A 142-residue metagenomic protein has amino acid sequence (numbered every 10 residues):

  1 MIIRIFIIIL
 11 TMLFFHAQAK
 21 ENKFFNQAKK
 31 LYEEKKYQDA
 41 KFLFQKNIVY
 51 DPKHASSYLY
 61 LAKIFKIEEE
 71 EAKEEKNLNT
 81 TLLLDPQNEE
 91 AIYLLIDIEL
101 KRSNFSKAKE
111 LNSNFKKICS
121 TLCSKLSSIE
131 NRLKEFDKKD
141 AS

Functional and structural regions predicted by a protein language model:
E33-E34, I67-E68, K101, R132-K139: Register position in tetratricopeptide repeats
N47, T80-T81, N114-F115: Canonical positions in the second alpha-helix
Y60, L94, S128-R132: Canonical tetratricopeptide repeat
K109-S142: Terminal, low-structured helical/coil segments at or just beyond the last alpha-helical repeat
